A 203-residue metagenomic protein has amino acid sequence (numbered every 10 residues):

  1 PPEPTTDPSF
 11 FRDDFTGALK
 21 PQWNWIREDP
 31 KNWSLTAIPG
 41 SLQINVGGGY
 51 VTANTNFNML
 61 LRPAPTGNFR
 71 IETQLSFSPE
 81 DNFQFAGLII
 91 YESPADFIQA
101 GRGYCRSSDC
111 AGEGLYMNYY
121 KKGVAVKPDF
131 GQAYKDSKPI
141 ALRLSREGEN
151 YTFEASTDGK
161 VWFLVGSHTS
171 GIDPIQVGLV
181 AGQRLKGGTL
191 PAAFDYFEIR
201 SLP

Functional and structural regions predicted by a protein language model:
P1-P203: Extracellular glycan-recognition regions
